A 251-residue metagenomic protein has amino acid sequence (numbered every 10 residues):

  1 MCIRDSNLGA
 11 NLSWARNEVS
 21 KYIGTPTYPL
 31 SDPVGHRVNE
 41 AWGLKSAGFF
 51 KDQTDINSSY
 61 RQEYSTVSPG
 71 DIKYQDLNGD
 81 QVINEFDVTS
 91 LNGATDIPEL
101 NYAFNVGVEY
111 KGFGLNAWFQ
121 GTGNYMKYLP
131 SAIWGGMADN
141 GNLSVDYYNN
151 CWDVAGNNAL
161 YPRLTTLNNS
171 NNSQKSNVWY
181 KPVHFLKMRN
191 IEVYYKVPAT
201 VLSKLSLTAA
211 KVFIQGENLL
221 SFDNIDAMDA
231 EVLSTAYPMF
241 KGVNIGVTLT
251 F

Functional and structural regions predicted by a protein language model:
R4-D96, N224: Conserved small-residue
R4-S6, L100, K111-F113, H184 (+2 more regions): Outer-envelope beta-barrel architecture signal
D5, N17-I23, N124-P130, N140-G141 (+2 more regions): Outer-membrane beta-barrel proteins
L8-A10, A117, V212-I214, V247: Membrane-embedded beta-strand positions of outer-membrane beta-barrel proteins
L12-E18, Y110-G112, G121-Y125, N190 (+3 more regions): Transmembrane beta-strands of outer-membrane beta-barrel pores
P29-I56, N150, V154-L160, S173-K175 (+2 more regions): C-terminal beta-signal and terminal closure region of outer-membrane beta-barrel proteins
E40, T122-V212, G216: Extracytoplasmic gating/loop element in the C-terminal half of outer-membrane beta-barrel translocons and assembly
G112-N116, T200-V201: Repeated loop/turn-to-beta-strand initiation elements of outer-membrane beta-barrel proteins
